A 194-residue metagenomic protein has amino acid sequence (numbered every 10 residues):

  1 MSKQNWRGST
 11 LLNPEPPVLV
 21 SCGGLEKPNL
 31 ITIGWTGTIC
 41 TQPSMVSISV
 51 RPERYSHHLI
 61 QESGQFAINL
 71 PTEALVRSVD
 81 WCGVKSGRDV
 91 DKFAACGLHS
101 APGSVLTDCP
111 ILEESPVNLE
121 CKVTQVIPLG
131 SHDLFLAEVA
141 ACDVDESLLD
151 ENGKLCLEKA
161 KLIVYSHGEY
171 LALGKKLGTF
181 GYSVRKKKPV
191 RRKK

Functional and structural regions predicted by a protein language model:
M1-K194: Basic, polyanion-binding surface patches
